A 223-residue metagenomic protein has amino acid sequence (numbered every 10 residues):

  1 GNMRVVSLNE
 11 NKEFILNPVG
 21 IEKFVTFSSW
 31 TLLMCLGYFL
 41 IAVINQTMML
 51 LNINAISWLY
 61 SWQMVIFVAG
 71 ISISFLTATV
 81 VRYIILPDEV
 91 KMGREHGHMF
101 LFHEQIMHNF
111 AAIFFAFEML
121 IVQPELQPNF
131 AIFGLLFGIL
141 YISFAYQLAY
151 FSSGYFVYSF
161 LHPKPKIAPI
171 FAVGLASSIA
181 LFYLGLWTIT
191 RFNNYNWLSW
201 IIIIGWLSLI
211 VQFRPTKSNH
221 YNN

Functional and structural regions predicted by a protein language model:
G1-T47, W62-V68: Early transmembrane hairpin module of multi-pass membrane proteins
N2-L16, L50-W58, E89-G97, I142 (+2 more regions): Interhelical loop segments of eukaryotic multi-pass membrane proteins
V19-T26, W58-Q63, K91-I106, P128-F133 (+1 more regions): Non-cytosolic membrane-interface motifs at loop->transmembrane helix junctions
V25-T26, S152-K217: Membrane-interface transmembrane-helix boundary segments in multi-pass integral membrane proteins
C35-I41, N45, G70-I84, F110-F117 (+1 more regions): Membrane-embedded alpha-helical transmembrane segments of multi-pass integral membrane proteins
I53-I73, P124-L136: Interfacial segments of alpha-helical transmembrane regions
F100-A112, P169-G174: Membrane-interface loop-to-helix entry segments
A111-L126, L148-F151, L181-T190: Alpha-helical transmembrane segments in multipass membrane proteins, preferentially the mid-helix core
